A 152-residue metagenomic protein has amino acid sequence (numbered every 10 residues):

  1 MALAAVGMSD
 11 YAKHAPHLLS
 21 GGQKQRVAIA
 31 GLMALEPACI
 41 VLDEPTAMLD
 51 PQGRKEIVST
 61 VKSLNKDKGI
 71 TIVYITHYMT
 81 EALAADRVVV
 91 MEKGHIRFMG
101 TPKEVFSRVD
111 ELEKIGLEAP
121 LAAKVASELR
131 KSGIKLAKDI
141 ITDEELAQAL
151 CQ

Functional and structural regions predicted by a protein language model:
M1-Y11: Conserved ABC ATPase "signature" region
A15-L19, Q23: Conserved ABC ATPase signature
I29: Hydrophobic anchor residue at the start of the ABC signature
A34-A38: A short, proline-enriched helix->beta-strand linker immediately N-terminal to the Walker B motif in ABC-type P-loop
I40-D43: Catalytic Walker B motif of ABC-type/P-loop ATPase nucleotide-binding domains
M99-G100: ABC ATPase "signature
